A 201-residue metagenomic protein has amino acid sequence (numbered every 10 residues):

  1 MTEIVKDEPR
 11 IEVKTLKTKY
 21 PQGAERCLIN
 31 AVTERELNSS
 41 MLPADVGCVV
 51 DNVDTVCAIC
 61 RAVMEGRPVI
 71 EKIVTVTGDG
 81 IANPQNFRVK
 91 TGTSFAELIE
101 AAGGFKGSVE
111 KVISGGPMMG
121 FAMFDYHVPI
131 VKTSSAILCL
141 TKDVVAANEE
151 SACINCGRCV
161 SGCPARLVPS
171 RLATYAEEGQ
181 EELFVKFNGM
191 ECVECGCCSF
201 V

Functional and structural regions predicted by a protein language model:
M1-F95, A101-S108, G116: Hydrophobic alpha-helical positions that pack around
K14-L16, T77-D79, K90, I113-G115 (+4 more regions): Generic beta-strand/beta-sheet core signal
K17-P21, M118, K142-D143, E178: Short, solvent-exposed coil/turn elements at secondary-structure transition points
L28-T33, G103-G157: Active-site gating/interface segments in enzymes
T55, T91-F95, N155, V168-R171 (+1 more regions): Catalytic-loop motifs flanking and including active-site residues across diverse enzymes
G92, E97-I99, V112, C163 (+1 more regions): Short alpha-helical segments in extracytoplasmic peptidoglycan/chitin-binding modules and envelope-associated proteins
A101, F105, I113-S114, G189 (+1 more regions): Extended, hydrophobic interaction surfaces within ordered domains
S134-E150, V160, P164-V201: Ferredoxin-type iron-sulfur electron-transfer modules in oxidoreductases and energy-metabolism complexes
